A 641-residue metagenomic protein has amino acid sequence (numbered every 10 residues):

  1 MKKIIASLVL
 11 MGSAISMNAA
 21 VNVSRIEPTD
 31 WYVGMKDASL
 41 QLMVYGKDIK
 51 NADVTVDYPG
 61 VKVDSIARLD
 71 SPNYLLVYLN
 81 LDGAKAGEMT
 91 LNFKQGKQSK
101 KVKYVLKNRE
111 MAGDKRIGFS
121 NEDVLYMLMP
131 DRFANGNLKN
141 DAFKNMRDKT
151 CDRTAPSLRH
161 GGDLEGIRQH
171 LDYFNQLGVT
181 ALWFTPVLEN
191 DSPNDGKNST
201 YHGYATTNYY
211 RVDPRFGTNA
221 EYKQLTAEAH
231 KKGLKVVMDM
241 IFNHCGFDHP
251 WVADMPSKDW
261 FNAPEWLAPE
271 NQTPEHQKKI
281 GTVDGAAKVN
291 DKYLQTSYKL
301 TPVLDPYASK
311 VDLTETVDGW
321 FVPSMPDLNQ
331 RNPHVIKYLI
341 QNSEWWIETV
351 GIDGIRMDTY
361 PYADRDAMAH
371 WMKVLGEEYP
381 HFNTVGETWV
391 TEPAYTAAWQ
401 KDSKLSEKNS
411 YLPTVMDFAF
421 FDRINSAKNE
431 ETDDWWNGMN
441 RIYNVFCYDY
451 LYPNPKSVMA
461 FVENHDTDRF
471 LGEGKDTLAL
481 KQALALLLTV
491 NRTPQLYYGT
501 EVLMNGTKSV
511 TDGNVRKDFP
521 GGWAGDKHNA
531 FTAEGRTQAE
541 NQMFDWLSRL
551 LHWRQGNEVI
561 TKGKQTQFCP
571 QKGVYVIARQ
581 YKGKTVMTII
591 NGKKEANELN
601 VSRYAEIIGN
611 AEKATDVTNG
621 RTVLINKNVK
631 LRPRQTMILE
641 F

Functional and structural regions predicted by a protein language model:
M1-R25: Bacterial Sec-dependent N-terminal signal peptides
A20-K50, N108: Beta-strand/beta-sandwich contexts
K36-E88, F93-G96: Immunoglobulin-like IPT/TIG beta-sandwich domains and homologous Ig-like subdomains
K97-K100, V105-V124, N175, V502-F641: Carbohydrate-interacting/catalytic domains
L128, F174, F184, Y209 (+9 more regions): Conserved, mostly hydrophobic/aromatic
A134-E344, T349, M368-E377, T388 (+5 more regions): Substrate-binding/active-site clefts of carbohydrate-active enzymes
H244, N342-E344, E348-P453, K475-T477 (+7 more regions): Active-site-proximal helices and loops of the catalytic beta/alpha 8
P455-K475: Active-site clefts of carbohydrate-active enzymes
